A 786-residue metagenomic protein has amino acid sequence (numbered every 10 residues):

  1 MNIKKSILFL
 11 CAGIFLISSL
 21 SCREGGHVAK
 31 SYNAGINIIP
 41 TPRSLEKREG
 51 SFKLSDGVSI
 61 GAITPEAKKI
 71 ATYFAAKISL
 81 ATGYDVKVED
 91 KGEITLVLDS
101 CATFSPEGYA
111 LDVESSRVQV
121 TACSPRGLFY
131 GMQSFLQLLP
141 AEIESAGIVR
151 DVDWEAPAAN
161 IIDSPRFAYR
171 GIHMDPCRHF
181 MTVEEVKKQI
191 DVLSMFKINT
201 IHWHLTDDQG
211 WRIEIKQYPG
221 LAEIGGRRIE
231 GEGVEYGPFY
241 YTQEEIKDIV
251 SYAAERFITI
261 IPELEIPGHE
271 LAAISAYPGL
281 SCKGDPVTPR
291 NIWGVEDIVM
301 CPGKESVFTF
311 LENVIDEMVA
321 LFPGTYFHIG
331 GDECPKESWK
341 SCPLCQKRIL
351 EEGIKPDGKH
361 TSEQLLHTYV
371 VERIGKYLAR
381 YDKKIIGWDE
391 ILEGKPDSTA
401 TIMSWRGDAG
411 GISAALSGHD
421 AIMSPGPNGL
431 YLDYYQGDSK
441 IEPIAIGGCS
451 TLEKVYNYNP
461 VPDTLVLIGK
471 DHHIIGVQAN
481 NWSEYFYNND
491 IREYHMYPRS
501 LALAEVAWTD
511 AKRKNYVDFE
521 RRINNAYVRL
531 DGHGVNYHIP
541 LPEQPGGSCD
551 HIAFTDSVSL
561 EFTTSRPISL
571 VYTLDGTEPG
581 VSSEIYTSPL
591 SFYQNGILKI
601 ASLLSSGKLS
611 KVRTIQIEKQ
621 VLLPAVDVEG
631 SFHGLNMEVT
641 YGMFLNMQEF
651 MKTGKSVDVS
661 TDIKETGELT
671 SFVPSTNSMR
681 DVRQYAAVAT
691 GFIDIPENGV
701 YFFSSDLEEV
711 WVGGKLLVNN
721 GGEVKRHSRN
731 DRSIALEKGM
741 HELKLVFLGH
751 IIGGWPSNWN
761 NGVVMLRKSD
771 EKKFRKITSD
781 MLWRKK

Functional and structural regions predicted by a protein language model:
M1-A34: Bacterial Sec-dependent N-terminal signal peptides
R23-F167, I491, A507-V517, R521 (+2 more regions): Contiguous, structured surface segment used for ligand recognition
I39, K514, E520-Q648, K652-G691 (+8 more regions): Short, compositionally stereotyped local motifs that mark structural "simplifiers"
S79, S100, S115, S145 (+6 more regions): Coil residues (strongly favoring Ser/Thr
T103-Y326, C342, R373, Y377 (+1 more regions): Feature activates predominantly on carbohydrate-active enzymes
R290-N291, V295-S398, W405-S413: Active-site neighborhood of glycoside hydrolase catalytic domains
I385-E390, K395-A400, W405-V558, S565: Flexible, acidic glycine-rich loops studded with aromatic residues
